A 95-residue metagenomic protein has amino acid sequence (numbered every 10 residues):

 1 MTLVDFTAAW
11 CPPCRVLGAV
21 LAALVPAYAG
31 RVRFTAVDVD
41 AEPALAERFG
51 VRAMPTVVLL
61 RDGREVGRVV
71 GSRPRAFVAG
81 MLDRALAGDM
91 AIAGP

Functional and structural regions predicted by a protein language model:
M1-A8: Short active-site neighborhood of thiol/selenol oxidoreductases, capturing the structured segment around
T2, F49-V58: Structural micro-motif
C11-C14, V57: The canonical Cys-X-X-Cys-His
P13-Y28: Typically the conserved alpha-helix immediately C-terminal to a functionally engaged Cys/Sec in thioredoxin-like
V37-A46: Structural microenvironment flanking redox-active thiols in thiol-disulfide oxidoreductases
V58-G94: Non-catalytic, surface beta->alpha helical segment in thiol-disulfide oxidoreductase systems
